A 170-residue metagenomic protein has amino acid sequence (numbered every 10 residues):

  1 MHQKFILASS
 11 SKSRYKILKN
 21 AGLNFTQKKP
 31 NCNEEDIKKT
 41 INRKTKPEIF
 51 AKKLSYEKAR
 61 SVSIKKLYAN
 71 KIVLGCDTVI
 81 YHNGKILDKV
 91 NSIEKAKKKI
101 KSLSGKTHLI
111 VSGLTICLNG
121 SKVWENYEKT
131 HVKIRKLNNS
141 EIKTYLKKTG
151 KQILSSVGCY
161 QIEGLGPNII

Functional and structural regions predicted by a protein language model:
M1-I72, K85, L137-S140, T144 (+1 more regions): N-terminal polybasic phosphate/anion-binding patch
M1-L23, A96, K106, K122-V123 (+1 more regions): GST superfamily/GST-like fold recognition
K52, A59, L109, C159-I162: A general structural signal for well-ordered alpha-helical segments in protein cores
Y68, L74-G75, L109-V111, E125-Y127: Short gly/pro-enriched beta-turn/loop segments at secondary-structure junctions
I72, T78-H108, I134: Active-site-adjacent loop/tail segments of enzyme domains
T78-I80, I110-C117, Y160: Short beta-strand scaffold segments in enzyme catalytic cores
H82-G84, L118-S121: Short acidic-glycine loop/turn motifs at beta-strand connectors
D88, W124-E125: A sequence-level detector of short linear motifs
